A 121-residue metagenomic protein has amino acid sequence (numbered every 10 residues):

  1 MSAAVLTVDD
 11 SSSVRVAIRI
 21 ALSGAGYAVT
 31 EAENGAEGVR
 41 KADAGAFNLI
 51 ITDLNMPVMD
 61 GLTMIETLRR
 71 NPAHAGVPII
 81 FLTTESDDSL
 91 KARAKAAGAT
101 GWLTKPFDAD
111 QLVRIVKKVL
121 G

Functional and structural regions predicted by a protein language model:
V16-G24: Charged docking surfaces used in two-component/phosphorelay signaling
G26-E33, K41: Short hydrophobic/Thr-rich beta-strand motif most characteristic of the beta2 strand and flanking loop of CheY-like
A46-I51: Active-site beta3 strand of CheY-like receiver
D53, T83: Active-site residues of response regulator receiver
M56: Receiver (REC) domain active-site loop signature in two-component systems and cognate sites in sensor histidine kinases
T100: Short, glycine/charged-rich "phosphate-handling" switch motifs in NTP-dependent and phosphotransfer domains
F107-V116: C-terminal output helix
